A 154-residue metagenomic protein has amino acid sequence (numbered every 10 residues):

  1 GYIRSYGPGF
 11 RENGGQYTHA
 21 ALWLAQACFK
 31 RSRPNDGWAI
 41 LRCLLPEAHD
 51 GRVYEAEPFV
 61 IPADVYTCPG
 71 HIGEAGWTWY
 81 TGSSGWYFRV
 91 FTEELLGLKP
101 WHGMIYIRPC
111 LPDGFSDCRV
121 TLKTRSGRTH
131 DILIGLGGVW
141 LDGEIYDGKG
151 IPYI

Functional and structural regions predicted by a protein language model:
G1: Extended ligand-binding clefts on enzyme/binding-domain cores
S5-E12, Q16, W23-I154: Non-catalytic C-terminal accessory modules of carbohydrate-active enzymes
